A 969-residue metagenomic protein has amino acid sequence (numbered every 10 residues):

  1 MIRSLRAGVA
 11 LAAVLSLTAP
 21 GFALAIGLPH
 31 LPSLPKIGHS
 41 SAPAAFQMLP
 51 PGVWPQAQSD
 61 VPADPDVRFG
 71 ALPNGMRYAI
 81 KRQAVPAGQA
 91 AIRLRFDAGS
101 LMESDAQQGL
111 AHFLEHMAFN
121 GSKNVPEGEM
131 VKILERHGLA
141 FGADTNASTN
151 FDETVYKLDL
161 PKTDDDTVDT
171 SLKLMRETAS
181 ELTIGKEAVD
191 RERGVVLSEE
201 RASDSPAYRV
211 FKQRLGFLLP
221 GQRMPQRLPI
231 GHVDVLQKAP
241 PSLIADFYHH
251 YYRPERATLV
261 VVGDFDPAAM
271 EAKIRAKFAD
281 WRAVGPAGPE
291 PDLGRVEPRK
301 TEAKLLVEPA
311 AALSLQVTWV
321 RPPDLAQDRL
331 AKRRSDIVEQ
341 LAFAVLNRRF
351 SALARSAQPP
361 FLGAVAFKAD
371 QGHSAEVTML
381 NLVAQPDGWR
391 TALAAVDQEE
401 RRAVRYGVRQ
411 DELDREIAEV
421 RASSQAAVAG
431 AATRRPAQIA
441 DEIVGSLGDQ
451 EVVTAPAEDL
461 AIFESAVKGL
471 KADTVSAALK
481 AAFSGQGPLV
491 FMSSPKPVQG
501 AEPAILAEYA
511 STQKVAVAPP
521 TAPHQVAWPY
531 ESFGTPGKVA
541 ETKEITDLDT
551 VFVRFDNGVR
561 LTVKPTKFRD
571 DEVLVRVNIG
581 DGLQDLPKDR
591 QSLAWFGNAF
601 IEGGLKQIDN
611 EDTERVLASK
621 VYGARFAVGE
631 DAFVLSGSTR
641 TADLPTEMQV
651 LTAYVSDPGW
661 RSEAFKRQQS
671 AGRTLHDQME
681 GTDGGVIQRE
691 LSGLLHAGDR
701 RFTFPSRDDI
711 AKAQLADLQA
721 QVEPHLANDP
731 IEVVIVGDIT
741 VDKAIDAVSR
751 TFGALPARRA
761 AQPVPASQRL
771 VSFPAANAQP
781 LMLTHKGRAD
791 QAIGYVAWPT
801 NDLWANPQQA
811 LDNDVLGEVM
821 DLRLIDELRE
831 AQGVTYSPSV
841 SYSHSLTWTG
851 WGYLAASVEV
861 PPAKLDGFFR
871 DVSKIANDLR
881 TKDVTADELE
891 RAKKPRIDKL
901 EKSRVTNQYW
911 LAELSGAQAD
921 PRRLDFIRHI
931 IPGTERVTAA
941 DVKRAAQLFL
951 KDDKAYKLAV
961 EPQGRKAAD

Functional and structural regions predicted by a protein language model:
M1-A10: Bacterial N-terminal signal peptides that target proteins for export
L15-L24: C-terminal segment of classical bacterial N-terminal signal peptides
A25-I80, D266-E339, F343-S351, R355 (+9 more regions): Proteolytic maturation boundary segments
A79, P86-D105, G109-A111, G128-E177 (+14 more regions): M16 family metallopeptidases and their MPP-like homologs
E181, K186, R193-G194, I244-R275 (+5 more regions): Non-catalytic, conformational "gating/processing" segments within enzyme and secreted inhibitor domains
A188, R193-A202, P206-E255, V260-I274 (+3 more regions): Hydrophobic, small-residue-rich alpha-helical packing segments that form membrane-like cores
L236-P240, I244, I710-A713, L718 (+1 more regions): Alpha-helical scaffold elements lining the catalytic groove of polysaccharide deacetylases
